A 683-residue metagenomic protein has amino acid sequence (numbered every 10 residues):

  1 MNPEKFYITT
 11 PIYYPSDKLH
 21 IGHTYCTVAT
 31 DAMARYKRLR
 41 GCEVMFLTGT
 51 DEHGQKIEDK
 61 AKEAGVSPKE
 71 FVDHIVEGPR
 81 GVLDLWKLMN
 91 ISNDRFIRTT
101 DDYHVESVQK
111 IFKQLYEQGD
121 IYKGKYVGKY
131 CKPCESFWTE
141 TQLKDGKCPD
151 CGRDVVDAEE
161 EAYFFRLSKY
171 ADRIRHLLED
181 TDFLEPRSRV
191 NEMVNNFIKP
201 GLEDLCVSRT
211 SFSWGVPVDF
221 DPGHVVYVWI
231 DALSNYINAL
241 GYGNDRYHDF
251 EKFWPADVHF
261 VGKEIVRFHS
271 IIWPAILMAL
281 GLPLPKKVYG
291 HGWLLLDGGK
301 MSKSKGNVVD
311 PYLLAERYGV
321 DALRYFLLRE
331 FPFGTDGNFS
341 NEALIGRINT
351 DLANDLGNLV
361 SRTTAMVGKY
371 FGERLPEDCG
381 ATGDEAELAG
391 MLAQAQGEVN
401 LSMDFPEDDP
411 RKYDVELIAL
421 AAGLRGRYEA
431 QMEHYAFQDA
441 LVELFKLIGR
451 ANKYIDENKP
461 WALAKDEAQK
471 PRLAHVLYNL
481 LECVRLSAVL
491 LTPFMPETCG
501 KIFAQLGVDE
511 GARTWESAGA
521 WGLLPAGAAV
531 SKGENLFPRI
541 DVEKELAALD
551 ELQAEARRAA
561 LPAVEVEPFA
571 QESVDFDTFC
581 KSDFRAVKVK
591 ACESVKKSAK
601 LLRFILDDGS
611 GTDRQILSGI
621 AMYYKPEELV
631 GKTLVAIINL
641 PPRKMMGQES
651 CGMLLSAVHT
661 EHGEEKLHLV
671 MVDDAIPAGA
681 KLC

Functional and structural regions predicted by a protein language model:
M1-T48, Y103-S107, C151, D157-K369 (+1 more regions): Structured secondary-structure scaffolds
N2-I75, I97-F112, C134, C151 (+5 more regions): N-terminal catalytic cores of NTP/NDP-binding nucleotidyl/phosphoryl-transfer enzymes
F71-Y130: A broadly conserved sequence feature marking short terminus-proximal activation segments in nucleic acid-centric
Q118-A171, R175: Cys/His-rich short segments
K123, K129, A343-C379, G390 (+2 more regions): Helix-rich, typically C-terminal accessory recognition domains appended to large enzymatic cores
A315-D336, A386, G397-A419: Acidic, low-complexity proline/glycine-rich segments
I502-C580: Intrinsic disorder at enzyme termini
P562-C683: Phosphate-backbone binding interfaces of nucleic-acid-interacting proteins
